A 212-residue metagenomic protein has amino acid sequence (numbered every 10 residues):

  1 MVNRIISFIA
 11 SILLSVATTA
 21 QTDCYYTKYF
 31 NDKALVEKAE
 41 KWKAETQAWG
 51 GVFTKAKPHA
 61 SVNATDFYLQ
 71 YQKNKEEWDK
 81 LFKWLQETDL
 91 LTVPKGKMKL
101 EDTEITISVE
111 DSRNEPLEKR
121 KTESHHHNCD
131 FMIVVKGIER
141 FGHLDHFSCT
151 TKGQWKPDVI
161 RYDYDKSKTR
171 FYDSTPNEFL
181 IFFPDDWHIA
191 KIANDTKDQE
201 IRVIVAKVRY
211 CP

Functional and structural regions predicted by a protein language model:
M1-S7: Bacterial N-terminal signal peptides that target proteins for export
I5, T19-D130, V134, I138-P212: Jelly-roll (double-stranded beta-helix
S7-A17: Bacterial N-terminal signal peptides
